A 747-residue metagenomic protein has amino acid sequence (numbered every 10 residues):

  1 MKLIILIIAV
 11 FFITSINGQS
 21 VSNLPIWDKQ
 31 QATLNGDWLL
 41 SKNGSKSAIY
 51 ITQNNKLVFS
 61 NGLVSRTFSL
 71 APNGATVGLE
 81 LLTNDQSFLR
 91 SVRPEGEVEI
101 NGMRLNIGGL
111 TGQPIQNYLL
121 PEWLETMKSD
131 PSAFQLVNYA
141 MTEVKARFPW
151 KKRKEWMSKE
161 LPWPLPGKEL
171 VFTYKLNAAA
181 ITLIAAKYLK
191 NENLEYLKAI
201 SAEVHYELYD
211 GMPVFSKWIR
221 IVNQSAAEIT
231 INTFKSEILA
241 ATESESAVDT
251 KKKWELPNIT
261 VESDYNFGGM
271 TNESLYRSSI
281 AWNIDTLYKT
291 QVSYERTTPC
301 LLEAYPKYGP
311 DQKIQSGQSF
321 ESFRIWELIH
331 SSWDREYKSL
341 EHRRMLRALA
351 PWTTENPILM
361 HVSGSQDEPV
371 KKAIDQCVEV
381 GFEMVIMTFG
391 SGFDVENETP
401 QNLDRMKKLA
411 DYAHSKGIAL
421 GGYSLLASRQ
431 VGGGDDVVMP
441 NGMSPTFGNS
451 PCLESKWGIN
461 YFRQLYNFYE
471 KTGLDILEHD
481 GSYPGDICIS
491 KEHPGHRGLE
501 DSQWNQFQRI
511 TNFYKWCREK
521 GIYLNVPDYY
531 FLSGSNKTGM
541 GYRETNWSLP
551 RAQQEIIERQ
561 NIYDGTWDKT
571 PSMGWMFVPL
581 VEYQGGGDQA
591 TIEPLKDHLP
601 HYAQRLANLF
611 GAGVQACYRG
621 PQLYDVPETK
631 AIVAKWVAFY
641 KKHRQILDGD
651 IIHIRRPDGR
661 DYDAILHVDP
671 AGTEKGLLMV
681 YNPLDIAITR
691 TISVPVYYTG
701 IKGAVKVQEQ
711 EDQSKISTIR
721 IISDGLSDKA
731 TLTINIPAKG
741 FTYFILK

Functional and structural regions predicted by a protein language model:
S20-Y50, N55-V58, V64, A75-T298 (+3 more regions): Polysaccharide-binding surfaces and accessory modules of carbohydrate-active proteins
F59-G62, I510-I716, T731-T733: Active-site-proximal substrate-binding groove within the catalytic cores of carbohydrate-active enzymes
L119-K154, L328-H342, R405-T446, E470 (+2 more regions): Glycine-rich, aromatic-flanked loop segments that form ligand/cofactor-binding clefts across common enzyme folds
E321, R335-M384, T388-S391: An acidic-aromatic substrate-binding cleft motif
N356-D367, T388-L403, M443-F462, P494-Q506 (+1 more regions): The substrate-binding groove and active-site-proximal loops of carbohydrate-active enzymes, especially glycoside
N356-V362, V385-M387, L420-S424, L477-H479 (+2 more regions): Hydrophobic faces of well-ordered beta-strands that scaffold small-molecule active sites in alpha/beta enzyme cores
Q366, D404-D411, S415, A419-L474 (+3 more regions): Active-site-adjacent "subsite" loops/lids of carbohydrate-active enzymes
I722-K747: C-terminal beta-strand-rich structural cap/linker in extracellular carbohydrate-active enzymes
